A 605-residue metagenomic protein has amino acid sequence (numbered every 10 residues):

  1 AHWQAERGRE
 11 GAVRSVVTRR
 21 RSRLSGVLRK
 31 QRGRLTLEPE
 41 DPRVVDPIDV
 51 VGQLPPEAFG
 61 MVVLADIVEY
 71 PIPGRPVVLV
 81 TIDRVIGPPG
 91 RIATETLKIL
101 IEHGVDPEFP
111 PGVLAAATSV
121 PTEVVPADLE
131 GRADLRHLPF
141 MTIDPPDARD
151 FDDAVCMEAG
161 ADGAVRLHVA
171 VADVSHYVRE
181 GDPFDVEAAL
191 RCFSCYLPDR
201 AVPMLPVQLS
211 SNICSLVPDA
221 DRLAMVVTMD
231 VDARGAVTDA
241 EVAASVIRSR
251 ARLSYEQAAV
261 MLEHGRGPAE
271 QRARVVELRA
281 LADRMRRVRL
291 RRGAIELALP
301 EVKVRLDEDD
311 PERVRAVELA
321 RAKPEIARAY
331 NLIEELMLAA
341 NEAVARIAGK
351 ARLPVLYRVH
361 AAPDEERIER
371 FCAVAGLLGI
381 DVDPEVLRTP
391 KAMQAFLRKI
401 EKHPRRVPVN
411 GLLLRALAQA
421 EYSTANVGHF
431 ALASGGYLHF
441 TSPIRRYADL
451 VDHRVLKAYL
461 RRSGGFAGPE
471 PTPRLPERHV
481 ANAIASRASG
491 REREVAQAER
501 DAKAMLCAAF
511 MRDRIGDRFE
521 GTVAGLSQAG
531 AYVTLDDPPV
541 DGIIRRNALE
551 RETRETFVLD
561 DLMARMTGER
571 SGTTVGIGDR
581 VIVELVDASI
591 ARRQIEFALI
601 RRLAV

Functional and structural regions predicted by a protein language model:
A1-R23, V50-G52, A65-D66, E494-F519 (+1 more regions): Short boundary/loop segments of OB/S1/cold-shock single-stranded nucleic-acid-binding domains
A5-R14, P71-T81, A531, I590-A598: Short, Lys/Arg- and Gly-enriched loop/turn segments at beta-strand edges
A5-V16, R29, I72-P73, P88 (+2 more regions): Phosphate-backbone binding interfaces of nucleic-acid-interacting proteins
G11-S22, L79-P88, F597-V605: Short, compositionally biased
R20-S25, R29-D49: Intrinsically disordered, low-complexity linker/loop segments enriched in Gly/Pro and charged/polar residues
V27, Q31-R32, V51-I92, I99-E102: Extended, highly charged clamp/arch subdomains and adjacent linkers that form or line substrate-binding channels
K30, P42, L64, E69-P71 (+7 more regions): Electropositive polyanion-binding surfaces
P39-E57, D537-T574: Beta-strand/loop nucleic-acid-binding surfaces
